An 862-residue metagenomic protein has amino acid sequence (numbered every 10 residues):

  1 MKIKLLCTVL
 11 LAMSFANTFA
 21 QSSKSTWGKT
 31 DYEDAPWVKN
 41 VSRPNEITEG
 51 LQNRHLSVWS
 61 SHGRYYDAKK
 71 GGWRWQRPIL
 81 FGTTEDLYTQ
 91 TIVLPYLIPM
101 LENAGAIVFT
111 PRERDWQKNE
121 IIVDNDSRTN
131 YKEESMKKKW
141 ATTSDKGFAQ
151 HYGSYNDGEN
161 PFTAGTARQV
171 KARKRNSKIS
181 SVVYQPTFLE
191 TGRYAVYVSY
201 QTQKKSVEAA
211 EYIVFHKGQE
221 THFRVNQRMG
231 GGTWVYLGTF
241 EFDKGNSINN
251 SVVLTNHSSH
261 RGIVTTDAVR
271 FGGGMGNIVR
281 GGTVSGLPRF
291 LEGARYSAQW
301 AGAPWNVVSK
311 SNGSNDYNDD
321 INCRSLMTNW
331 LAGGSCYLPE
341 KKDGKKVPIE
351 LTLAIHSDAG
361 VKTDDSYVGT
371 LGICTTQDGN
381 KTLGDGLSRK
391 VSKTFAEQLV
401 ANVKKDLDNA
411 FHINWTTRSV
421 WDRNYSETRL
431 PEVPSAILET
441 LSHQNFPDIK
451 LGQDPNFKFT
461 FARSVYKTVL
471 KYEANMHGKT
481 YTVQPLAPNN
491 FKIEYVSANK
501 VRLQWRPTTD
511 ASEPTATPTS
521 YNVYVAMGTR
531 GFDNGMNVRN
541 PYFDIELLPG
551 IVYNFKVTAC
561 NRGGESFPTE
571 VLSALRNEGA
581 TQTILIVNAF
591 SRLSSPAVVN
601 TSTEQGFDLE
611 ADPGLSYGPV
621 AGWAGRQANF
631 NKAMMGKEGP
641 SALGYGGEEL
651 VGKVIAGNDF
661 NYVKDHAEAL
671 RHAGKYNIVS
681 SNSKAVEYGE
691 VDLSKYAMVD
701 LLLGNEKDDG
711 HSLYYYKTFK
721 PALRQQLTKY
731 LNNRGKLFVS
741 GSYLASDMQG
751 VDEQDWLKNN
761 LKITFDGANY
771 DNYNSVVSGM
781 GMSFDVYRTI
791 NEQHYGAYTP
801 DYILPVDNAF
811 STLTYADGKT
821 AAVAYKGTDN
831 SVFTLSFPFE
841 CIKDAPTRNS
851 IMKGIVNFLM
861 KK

Functional and structural regions predicted by a protein language model:
F81, I98-A104, R112, G281 (+4 more regions): Aromatic-Pro/Gly-enriched surface loop or interdomain linker that acts as a lid/target-recognition segment
S180-K204: A short beta-strand element within beta-rich, extracytoplasmic domains of secreted/secretory-pathway proteins
K217-N246: Extracellular carbohydrate recognition and processing domains and analogous Trp-centered ligand-binding platforms
S251, H257, A268-G276, L351 (+3 more regions): Active-site-adjacent mobile loop/cap segments within catalytic or ligand-binding domains
L291-R389, W421-Q444: Active-site microenvironments of hydrolase-like enzyme catalytic domains
Y472-T515, P549, G563-Q582: Pro/Thr/Ser/Gly-rich low-complexity, intrinsically disordered linker/stalk tracts
D544-E565: Beta-strand-rich modules
N705-D817, P846-K853: A glycine-rich, often tryptophan-bearing local segment used as a flexible ligand/cofactor-contacting loop or short
